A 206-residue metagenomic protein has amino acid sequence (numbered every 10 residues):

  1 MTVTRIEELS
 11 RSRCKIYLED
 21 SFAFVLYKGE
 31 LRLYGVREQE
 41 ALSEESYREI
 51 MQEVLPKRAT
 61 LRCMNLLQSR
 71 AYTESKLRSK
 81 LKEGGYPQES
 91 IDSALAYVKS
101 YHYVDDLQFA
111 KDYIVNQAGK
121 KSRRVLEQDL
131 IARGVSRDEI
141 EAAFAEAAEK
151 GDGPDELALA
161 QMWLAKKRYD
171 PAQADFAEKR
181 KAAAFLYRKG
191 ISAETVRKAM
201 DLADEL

Functional and structural regions predicted by a protein language model:
M1-L206: An alpha-helical, amphipathic repeat domain used for nucleic-acid recognition, typified by the mTERF helical solenoid
